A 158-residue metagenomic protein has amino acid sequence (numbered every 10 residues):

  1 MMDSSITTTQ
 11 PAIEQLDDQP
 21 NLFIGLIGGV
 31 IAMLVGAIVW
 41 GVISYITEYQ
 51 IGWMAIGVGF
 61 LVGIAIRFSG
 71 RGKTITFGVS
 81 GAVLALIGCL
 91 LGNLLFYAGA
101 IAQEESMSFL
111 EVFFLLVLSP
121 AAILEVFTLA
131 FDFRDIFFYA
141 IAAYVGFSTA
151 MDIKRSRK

Functional and structural regions predicted by a protein language model:
M1-Q19, R157-K158: Low-complexity, intrinsically disordered extramembrane tails and loops of integral membrane proteins
D17, N21-G25, G29, F77 (+1 more regions): Residue-level signature of transmembrane alpha-helical entry/exit and packing/kink sites in multi-pass membrane
V30-Y45: Membrane-embedded alpha-helical segments in integral membrane proteins
M33, G52, I56-G70, A143-F147: Membrane-cytosol interface at the C-terminal ends of transmembrane alpha helices in small multi-pass membrane proteins
G36, W40, V62, A85-G92: Alpha-helical transmembrane segments of multipass membrane proteins
T47-F60, G70-L86: Internal alpha-helical transmembrane segments of multi-pass membrane proteins
V79-A100: Hydrophobic alpha-helical membrane-insertion segments
L94-K158: C-terminal binding/interaction regions
